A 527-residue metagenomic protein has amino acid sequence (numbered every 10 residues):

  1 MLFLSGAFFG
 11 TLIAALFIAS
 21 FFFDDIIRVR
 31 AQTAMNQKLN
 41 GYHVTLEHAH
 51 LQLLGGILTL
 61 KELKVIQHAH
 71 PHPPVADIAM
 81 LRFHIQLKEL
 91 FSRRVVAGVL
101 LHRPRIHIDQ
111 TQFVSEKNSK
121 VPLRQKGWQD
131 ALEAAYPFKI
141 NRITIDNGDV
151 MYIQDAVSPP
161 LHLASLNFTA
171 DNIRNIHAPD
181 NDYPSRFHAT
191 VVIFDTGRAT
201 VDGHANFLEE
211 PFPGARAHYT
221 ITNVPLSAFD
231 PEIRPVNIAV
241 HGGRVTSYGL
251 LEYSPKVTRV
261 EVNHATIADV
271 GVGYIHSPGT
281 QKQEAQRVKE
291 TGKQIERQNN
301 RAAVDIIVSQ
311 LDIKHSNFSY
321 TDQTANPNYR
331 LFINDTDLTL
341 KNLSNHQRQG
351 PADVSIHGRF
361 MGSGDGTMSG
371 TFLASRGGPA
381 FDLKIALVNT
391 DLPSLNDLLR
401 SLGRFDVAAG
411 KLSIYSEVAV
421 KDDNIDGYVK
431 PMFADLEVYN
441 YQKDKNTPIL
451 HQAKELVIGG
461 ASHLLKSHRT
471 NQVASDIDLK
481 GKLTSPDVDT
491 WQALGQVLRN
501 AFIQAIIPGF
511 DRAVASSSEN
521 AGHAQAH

Functional and structural regions predicted by a protein language model:
M1-G6, E210, E252, T258 (+5 more regions): Extended terminal
M1-N40, N520-A526: N-terminal type II signal-anchor transmembrane helix that functions as the membrane-insertion/stop-transfer segment
G41-E47, I333, K411: A short, amphipathic edge element
H50-V114, W128-I153, H177-P179, P184 (+3 more regions): Flexible beta-edge/linker motif
A69, I233-N237, S401-G403: Extracellular loop and loop/strand-boundary signature of outer-membrane beta-barrel proteins
H72-V75, P159-L163, N237-H241, P327-F332 (+1 more regions): Replace "Gram-negative outer membrane beta-barrel proteins" with "bacterial and organellar outer membrane beta-barrel
M80, V121-A228, G292-K384, N389-S394 (+2 more regions): Elongated, acidic membrane-bridging lipid-handling scaffolds and related periplasm/extracellular "bridge/tunnel" systems
F113, I275-T280, Y439-T447: Outer-membrane beta-barrel and related beta-rich outer-membrane complex signature in Gram-negative bacteria
